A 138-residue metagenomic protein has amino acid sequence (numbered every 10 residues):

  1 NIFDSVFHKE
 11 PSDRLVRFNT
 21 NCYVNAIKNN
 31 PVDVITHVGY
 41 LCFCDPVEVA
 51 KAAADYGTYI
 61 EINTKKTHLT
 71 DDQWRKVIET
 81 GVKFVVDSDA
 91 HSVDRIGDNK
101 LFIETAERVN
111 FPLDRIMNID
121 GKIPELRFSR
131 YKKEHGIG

Functional and structural regions predicted by a protein language model:
N1-D55, E107, R115-M117, R127-G138: Extended substrate/RNA-proximal surfaces in nucleic-acid metabolism proteins
D33-V34, G57-E61, K83-V85: Structural preference for beta-strand elements that scaffold enzyme active sites
V38, K65-K66, S88-A90: Active-site metal-binding loops of divalent metal-dependent hydrolases
C44-A50, H68-T80, D94-E107, F128-K132: Histidine/acidic-residue-rich catalytic or RNA/ligand-binding cores of hydrolases and nuclease-related proteins
V49-G57, E61-H68: Active-site-proximal segments of metal-dependent phosphoesterases and phosphodiesterases across multiple
Y56, T80-V82, V109: Helix C-cap/helix->beta junction micro-motif
V82-G97, I116-I119: Short acidic/histidine-rich active-site segments
G97-N99, I103-T105, L113-P124: Binuclear metal-ion centers of metallo-dependent hydrolases, dominated by the metallo-beta-lactamase
